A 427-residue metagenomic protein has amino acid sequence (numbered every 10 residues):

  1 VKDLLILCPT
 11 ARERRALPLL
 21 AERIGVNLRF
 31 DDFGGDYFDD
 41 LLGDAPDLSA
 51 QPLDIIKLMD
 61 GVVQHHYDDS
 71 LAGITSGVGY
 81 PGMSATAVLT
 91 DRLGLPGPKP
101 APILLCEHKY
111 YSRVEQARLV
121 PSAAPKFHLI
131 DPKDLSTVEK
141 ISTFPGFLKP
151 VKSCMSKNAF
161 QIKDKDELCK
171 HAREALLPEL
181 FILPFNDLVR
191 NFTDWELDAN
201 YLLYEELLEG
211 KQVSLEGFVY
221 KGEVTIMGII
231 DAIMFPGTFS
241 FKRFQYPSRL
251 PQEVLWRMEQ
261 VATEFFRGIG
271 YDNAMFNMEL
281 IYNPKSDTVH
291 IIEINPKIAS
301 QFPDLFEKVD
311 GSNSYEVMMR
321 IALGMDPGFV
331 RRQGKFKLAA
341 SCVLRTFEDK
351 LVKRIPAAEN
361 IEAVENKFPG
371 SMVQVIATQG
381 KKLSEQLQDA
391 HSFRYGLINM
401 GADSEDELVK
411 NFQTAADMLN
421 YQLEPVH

Functional and structural regions predicted by a protein language model:
V1-P102, D131-S136, T346, T378-S384 (+2 more regions): ATP-binding N-terminal substructure of ATP-dependent carboxylate-amine bond-forming enzymes
D91-N158, K170, L176-F192: A conserved helix-loop-beta module that forms one wall/lid of the active-site cleft in ATP-utilizing catalytic domains
S122-P125, K165-L208, S240-F241, E264-G268: Conserved ATP-binding module of the ATP-grasp superfamily
F160, E205-E206, R394-A402: Short, well-ordered beta-strand elements within core beta-sheets of diverse protein domains
F160, K170-R173, L202-E206, Q212-I233 (+4 more regions): Beta-strand scaffold of nucleotide-dependent catalytic cores
K163, V219-V224, N283-S286, T346-F347 (+1 more regions): Short acidic-glycine loop/turn motifs at beta-strand connectors
R257-M278, N295-R354: Active-site "cap" helix and flanking loop/linker of ATP-utilizing ligase/carboxylase catalytic domains
T346-Q379: Glycine-rich active-site loop/lid that clamps phosphate-bearing ligands
